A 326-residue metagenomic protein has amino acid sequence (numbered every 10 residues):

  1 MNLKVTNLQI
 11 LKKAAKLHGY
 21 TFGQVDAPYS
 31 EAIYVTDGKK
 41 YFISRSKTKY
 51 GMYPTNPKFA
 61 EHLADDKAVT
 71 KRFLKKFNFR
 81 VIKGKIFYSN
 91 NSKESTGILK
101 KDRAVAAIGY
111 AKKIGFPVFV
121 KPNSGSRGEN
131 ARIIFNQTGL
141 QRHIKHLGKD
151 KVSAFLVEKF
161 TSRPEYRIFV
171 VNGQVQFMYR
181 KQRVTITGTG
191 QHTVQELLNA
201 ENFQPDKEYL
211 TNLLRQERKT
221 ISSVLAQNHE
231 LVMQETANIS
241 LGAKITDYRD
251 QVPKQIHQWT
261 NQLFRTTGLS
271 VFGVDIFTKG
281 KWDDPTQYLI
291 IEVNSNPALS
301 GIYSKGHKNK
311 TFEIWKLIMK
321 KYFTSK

Functional and structural regions predicted by a protein language model:
M1-K76, E94-T96: ATP-binding N-terminal substructure of ATP-dependent carboxylate-amine bond-forming enzymes
D26, F155-K159, Y166, L269-W282: A short glycine-rich, hydrophobically flanked beta-strand micro-motif that places a catalytic Asp/Glu for divalent metal
A27-Y29, F87, S124, F277: Residue-level "edge-of-site" marker
A32-S44, R167-V171, V175, W282-G301: A short beta-strand motif that forms the metal-chelation/ATP-contact edge of phosphoryl-transfer active sites
Y50-G51, A60-K207, H257: Active-site nucleotide/adenylate-binding loops and adjacent lid/helix of ATP-dependent enzymes
S162, V170-Q262, L299-T311: ATP-dependent carboxylate/phosphate-activation module, predominantly the ATP-grasp catalytic core and closely related
N238-Q255, F264-V271, T278-K326: C-terminal active-site "lid" helix and adjoining low-complexity regulatory extension at the edge of ATP-using catalytic
